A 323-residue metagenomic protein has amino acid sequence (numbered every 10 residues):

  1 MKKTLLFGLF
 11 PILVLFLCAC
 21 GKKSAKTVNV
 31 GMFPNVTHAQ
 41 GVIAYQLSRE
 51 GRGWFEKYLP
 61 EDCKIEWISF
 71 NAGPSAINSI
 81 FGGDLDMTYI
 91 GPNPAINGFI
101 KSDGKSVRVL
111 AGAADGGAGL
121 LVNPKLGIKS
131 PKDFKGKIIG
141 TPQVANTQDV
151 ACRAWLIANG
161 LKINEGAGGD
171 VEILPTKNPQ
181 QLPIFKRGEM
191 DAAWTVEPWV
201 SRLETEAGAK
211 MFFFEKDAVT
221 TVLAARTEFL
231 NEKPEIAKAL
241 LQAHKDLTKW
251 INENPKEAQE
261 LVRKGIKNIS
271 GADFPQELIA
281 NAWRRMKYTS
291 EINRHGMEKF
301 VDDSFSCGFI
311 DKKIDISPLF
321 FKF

Functional and structural regions predicted by a protein language model:
M1-T4: Positively charged n-region of N-terminal signal peptides that target proteins for export
F16-A19: C-terminal motif of bacterial Sec signal peptides marking the signal peptidase cleavage site
G21-K23: Bacterial signal peptide processing site
K26-P175, D191-E197, D217: Short, glycine-/small- and polar/acidic-enriched structural segments that line small-molecule recognition paths
A39, N231-F309: Secondary-structure end/capping motifs
G41-V42, I77, F81, P92-A95 (+11 more regions): Extracytoplasmic/secreted envelope proteins and their assembly/folding machinery, especially bacterial periplasmic
L126, K162, A167-D170, L174 (+1 more regions): Pocket-lining segment of extracytoplasmic ligand-binding domains
D302-F323: Conserved C-terminal helix/tail region of periplasmic/extracytoplasmic solute-binding proteins
